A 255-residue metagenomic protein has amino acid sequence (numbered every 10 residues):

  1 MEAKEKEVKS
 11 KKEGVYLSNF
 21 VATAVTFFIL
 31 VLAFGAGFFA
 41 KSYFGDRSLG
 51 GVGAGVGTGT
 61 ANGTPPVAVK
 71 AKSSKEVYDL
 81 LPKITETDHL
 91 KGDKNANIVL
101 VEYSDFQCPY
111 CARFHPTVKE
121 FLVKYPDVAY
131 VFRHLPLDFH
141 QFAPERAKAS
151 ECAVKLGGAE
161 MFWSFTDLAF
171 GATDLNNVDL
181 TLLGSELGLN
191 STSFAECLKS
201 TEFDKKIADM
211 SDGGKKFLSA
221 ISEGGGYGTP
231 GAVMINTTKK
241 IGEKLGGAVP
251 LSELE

Functional and structural regions predicted by a protein language model:
M1-G59, L182-E255: C-terminal cap of thioredoxin/glutaredoxin-like
G45-T85: N-terminal, intrinsically disordered, polar/charged segments of Gram-positive cell-envelope systems that serve as
G63-S73, Q141, C152, C197-S200: Functionally engaged cysteine thiol sites
L80-I98, G224: A short beta-strand-turn-helix
T85-H89, P116-T117, D212: A generic local structural motif
L90-K91, L175, L245: Short clusters of hydrophobic/aromatic residues that line enzyme substrate/ligand-binding pockets
D93, E102, G247: Conserved strand-loop elements at the edges of beta-sheets that form or border functional pockets
A96, V101-F106, A112-E186, N190 (+1 more regions): Structural alpha/beta surface segment adjacent to cysteine/selenocysteine redox centers across thiol/disulfide enzymes
